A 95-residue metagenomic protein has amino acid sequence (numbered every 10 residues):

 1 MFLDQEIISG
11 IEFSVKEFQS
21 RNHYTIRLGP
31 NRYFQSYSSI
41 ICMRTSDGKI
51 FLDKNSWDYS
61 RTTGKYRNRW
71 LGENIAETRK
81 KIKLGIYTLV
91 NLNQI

Functional and structural regions predicted by a protein language model:
M1-I95: Terminal leader/tail segments of proteins
